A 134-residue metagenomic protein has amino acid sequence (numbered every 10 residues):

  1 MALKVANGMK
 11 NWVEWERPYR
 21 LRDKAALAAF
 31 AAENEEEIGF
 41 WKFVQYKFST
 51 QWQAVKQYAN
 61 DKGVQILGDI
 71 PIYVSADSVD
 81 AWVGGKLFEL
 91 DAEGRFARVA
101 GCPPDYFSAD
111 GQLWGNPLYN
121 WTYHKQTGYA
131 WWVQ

Functional and structural regions predicted by a protein language model:
M1-S49, V74-Q134: Alpha-amylase-like alpha-glycosidases and glucanotransferases acting on alpha-linked glucans and related
W41, Y46-Y73: Conserved, well-ordered alpha-helix/loop/beta-strand core segments that scaffold catalytic motifs
